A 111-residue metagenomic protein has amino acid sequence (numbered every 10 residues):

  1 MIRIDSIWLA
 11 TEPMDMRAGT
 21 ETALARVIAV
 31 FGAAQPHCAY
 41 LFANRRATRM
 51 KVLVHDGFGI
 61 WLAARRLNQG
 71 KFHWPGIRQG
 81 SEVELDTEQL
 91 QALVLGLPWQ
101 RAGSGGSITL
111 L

Functional and structural regions predicted by a protein language model:
M1-L111: Polybasic/polar functional segments that serve as interface/processing modules
